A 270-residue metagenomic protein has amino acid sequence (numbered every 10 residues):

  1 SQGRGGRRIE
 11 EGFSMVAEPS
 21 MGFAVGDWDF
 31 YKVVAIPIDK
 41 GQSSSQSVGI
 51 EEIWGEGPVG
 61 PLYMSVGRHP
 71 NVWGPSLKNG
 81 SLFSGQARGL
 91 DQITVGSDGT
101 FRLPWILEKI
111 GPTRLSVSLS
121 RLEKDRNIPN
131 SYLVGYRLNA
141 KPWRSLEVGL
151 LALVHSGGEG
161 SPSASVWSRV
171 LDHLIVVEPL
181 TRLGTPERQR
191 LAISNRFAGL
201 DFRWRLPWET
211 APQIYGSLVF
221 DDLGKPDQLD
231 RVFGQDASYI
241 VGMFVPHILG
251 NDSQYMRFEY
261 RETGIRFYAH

Functional and structural regions predicted by a protein language model:
S1-I9: N-terminal periplasmic/intermembrane-space "pro-region" immediately following the signal or transit peptide
Q2-G3, S45-Q46, H69-A140, G149 (+1 more regions): Surface-exposed coil loops of outer-membrane beta-barrel proteins
E11-A17, K40, Q46-E51, P58 (+4 more regions): Residues that define the transmembrane beta-barrel architecture of outer-membrane proteins
P19-F23, I53-G57, V66, I93-G99 (+3 more regions): Residues on the lipid-exposed face of transmembrane beta-strands in outer-membrane beta-barrel proteins
F23-Y31, P58-P61, G99-R114, S145 (+2 more regions): Short loop/turn motifs that connect adjacent beta-strands in outer-membrane beta-barrel proteins
V25-D29, I36-K40, V59-P61, R68-V72 (+5 more regions): Transmembrane beta-strands of outer-membrane beta-barrel pores
K32-V33, V66, V95, L115-V117 (+5 more regions): Membrane-embedded beta-strand positions of outer-membrane beta-barrel proteins
G158-R188, G199, R205, A211-Q213 (+1 more regions): Extracellular/periplasmic loop regions
